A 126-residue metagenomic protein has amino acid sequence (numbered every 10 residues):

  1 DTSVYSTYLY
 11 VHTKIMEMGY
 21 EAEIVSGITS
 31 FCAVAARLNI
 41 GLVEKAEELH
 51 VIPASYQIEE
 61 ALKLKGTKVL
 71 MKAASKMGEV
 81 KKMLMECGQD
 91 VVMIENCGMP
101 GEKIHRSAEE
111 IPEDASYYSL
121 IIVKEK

Functional and structural regions predicted by a protein language model:
T2-L64, P112: Class I SAM-dependent methyltransferase SAM-binding "motif I" and its flanking Rossmann-like core
L62-K126: A contiguous loop/helix-start segment that scaffolds small-molecule binding in enzyme catalytic cores
